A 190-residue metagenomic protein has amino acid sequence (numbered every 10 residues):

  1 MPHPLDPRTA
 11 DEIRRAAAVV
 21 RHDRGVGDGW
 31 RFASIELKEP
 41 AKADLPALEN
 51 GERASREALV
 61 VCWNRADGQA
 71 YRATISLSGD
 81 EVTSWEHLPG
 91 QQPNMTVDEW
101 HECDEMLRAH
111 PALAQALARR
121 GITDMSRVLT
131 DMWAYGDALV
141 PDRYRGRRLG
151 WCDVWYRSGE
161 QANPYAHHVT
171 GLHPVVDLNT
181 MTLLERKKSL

Functional and structural regions predicted by a protein language model:
M1-P4, D80-Q91: Acidic/histidine-rich, surface-exposed loop or edge segments in extracytoplasmic proteins
M1-R65: N-terminal-proximal low-complexity accessory segments that begin disordered and transition into the first
R15, V19, K38-P40, R53-R56 (+5 more regions): Interaction-mediating elements
A16, V20, S55-C62, Y71-A73 (+2 more regions): Short, structured motif recognition centered on aromatic/hydrophobic residues
G27-D28, G68-A70, D80-T83, A114-Q115 (+2 more regions): Short loop/beta submotifs within extracellular cysteine-rich repeat domains
A47-I75, G121, W133, P141-R148: N-terminal pro-sequences and low-complexity stem/linker regions of secreted or lumenal proteins
N64-G79, H167-L178: Hydrophobic, ordered structural segments
L88-L190: Extended, regular secondary-structure scaffolds
